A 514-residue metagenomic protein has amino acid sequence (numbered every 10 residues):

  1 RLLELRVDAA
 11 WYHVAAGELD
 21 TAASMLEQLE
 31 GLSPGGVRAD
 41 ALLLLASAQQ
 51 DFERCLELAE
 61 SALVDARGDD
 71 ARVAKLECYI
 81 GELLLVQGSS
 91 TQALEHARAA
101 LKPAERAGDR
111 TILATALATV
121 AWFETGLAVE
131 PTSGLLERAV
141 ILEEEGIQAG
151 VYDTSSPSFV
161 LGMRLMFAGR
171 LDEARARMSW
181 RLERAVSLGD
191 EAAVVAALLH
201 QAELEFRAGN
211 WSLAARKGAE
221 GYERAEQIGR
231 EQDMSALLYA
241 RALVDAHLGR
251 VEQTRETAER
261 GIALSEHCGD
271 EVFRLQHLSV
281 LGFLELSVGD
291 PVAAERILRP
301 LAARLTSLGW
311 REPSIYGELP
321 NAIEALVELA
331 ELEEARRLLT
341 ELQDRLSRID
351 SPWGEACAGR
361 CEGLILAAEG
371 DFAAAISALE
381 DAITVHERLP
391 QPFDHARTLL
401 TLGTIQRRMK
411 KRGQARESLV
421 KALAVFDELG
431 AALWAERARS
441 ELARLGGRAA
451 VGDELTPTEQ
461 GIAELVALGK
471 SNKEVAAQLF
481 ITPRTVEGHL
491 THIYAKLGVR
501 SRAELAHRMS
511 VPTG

Functional and structural regions predicted by a protein language model:
R1, Q28, S33, A66-R72 (+1 more regions): A structural signal for repeat-array scaffolds
E4-G17, V37-F52, A74-S90, I112-E130 (+8 more regions): Tandem amphipathic alpha-helical repeat scaffolds
L26-G31, E60-R67, R98-G108, E137-Q148 (+7 more regions): Amphipathic alpha-helical segments of tetratricopeptide repeats
L339-T401, I405, L445-G452: Generic long, charged, amphipathic alpha-helical segments
L364, A368, F372-A374, R407-T458 (+4 more regions): Linker/hinge segments immediately adjacent to helix-turn-helix/homeobox DNA-binding domains
S377, T401, A443, G447-G514: Helix-turn-helix DNA-binding segment
